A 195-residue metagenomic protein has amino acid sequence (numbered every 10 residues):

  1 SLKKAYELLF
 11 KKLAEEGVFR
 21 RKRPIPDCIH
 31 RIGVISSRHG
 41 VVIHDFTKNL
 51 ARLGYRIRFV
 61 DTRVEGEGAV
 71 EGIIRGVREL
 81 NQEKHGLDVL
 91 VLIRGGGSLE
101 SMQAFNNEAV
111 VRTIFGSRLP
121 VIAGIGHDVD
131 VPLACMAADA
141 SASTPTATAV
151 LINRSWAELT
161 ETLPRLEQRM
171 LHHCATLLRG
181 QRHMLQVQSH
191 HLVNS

Functional and structural regions predicted by a protein language model:
S1: Phosphate-interaction motifs
K4-S101, N106-S117: Phosphate-binding glycine-rich loops and their immediate beta-loop-alpha structural context
R23-P26, I125, L177: Replace "in large, NTP-powered and nucleic-acid-processing enzymes" with "in large, NTP-powered factors and other
R58, A109-D128, P132-L133, P145-L151: Short, acidic/small-residue loops that bind anionic groups at enzyme active sites
V64-G66, V121, D128-V129, A140: Residue-level detector of flexible, active-site-proximal loop/helix-junction positions within diverse enzyme catalytic
D128-S195: Charged, elongated alpha-helical interaction scaffolds
